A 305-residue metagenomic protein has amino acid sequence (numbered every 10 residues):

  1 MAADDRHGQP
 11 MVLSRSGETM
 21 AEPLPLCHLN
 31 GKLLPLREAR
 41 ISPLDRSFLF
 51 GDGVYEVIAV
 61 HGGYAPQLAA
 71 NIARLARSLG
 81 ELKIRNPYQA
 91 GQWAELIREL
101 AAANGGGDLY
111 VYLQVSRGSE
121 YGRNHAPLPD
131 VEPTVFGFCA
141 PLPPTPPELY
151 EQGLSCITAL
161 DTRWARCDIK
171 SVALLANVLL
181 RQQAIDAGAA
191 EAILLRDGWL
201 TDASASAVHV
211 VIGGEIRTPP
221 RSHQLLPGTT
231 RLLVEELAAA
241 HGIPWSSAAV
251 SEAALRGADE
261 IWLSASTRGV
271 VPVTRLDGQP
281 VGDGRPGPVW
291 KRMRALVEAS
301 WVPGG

Functional and structural regions predicted by a protein language model:
A2-E99, Y121, H125-G305: Helix-start/capping segments and mature chain N-termini
I97-G107: Signature of the catalytic double-stranded beta-helix
G106-V115: Ordered, amphipathic secondary-structure segments that act as subunit-interaction surfaces in large macromolecular
